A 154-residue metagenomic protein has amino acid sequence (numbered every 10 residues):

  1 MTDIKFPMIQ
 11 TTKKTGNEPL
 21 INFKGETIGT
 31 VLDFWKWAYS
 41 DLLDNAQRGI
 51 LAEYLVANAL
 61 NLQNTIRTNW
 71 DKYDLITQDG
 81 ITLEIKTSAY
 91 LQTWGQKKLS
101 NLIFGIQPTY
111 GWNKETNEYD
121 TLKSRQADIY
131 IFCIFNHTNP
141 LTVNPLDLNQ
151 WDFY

Functional and structural regions predicted by a protein language model:
M1-I81, I85-Y154: Nucleic-acid endonuclease domains
